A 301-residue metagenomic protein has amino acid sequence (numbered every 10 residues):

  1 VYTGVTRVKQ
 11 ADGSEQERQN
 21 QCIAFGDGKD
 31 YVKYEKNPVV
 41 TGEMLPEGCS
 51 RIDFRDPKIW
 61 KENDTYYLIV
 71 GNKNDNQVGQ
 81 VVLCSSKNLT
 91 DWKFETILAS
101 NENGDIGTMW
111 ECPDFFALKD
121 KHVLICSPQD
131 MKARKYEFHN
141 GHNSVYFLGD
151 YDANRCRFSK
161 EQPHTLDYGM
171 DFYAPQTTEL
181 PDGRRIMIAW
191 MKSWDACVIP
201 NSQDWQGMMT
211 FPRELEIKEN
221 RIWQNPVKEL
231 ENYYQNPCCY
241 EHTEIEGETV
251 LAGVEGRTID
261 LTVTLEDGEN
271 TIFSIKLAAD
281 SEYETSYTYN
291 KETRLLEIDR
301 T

Functional and structural regions predicted by a protein language model:
V1, T65-L68, K121-L124, G183-M187: Entry beta-strands of beta-propeller and related beta-repeat scaffolds
V1-K33: Hydrophobic or amphipathic alpha-helical targeting/insertion segments
T3-Q16, S127-N140, K192-D204: Short, conserved, GDST-rich strand-edge loop motifs in beta-rich repeat architectures
E15-G28, V81-L89, H139-A153, D204-I217: Beta-propeller blade signature
K29-K61, W92-D114, R155-P175, E231-N232: Surface loop/turn signatures of beta-propeller and other carbohydrate-active proteins
P46-E47, R51-V82, S86-W92: A conserved hydrophobic secondary-structure block that centers on an alpha-helix together with its immediately flanking
C84-S85, T96-H142, F147: Aromatic- and carboxylate-enriched substrate-binding clefts and catalytic-loop regions of carbohydrate-active enzymes
V145-T301: Beta-rich accessory regions
